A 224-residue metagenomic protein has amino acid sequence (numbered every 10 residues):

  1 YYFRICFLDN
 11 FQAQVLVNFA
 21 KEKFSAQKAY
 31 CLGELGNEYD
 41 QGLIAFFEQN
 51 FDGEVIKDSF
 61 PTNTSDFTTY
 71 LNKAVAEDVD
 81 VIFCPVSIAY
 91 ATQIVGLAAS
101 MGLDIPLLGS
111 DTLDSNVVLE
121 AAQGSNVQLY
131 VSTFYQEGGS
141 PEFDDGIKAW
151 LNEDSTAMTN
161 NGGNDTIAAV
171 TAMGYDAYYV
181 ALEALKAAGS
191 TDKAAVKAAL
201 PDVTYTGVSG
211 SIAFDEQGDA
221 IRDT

Functional and structural regions predicted by a protein language model:
Y1-F7, G33-G36, Y130-E137, G163-A169 (+1 more regions): Second-shell loop/turn segments in exported
Y2-T62, V81: An alpha-beta-alpha
F7-F11, L35-Y39, F60-S65, S87-T92 (+4 more regions): Solvent-exposed loop/turn segments at secondary-structure junctions within structured extracellular/periplasmic domains
Q12-V15, S59-A76, P141-F143: Structural motif
N18-S25, E48-D52, N72-V79, G96-L103 (+4 more regions): Sec-exported extracytoplasmic/periplasmic mature domains
K28-G33, D78-I88, I94, I105-S110 (+1 more regions): Periplasmic-binding protein-like
G53, V95-Y175: Extracellular/periplasmic periplasmic-binding protein-like sensory domains
S155-A172, L182-T224: Segments of small-molecule ligand-sensing domains
